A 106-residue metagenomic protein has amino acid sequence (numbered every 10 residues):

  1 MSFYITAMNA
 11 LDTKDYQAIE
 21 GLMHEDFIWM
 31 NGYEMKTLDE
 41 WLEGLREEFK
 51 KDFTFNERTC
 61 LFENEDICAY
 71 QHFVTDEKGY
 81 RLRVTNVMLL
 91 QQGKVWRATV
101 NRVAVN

Functional and structural regions predicted by a protein language model:
I5, K36, E40-N106: A beta-strand edge to alpha-helix "cap/lid" segment located at domain peripheries
T13-I28: Short, well-ordered alpha-helical segments enriched in acidic and aromatic residues
Q17, W29, K51-F55: A general structural signal for well-ordered secondary-structure junctions
E20, M30-N31, E57, A98: Short, hydrophobic secondary-structure boundary micro-motifs
E25-K36, G44: A short gly/proline-enriched turn/hairpin at secondary-structure junctions
